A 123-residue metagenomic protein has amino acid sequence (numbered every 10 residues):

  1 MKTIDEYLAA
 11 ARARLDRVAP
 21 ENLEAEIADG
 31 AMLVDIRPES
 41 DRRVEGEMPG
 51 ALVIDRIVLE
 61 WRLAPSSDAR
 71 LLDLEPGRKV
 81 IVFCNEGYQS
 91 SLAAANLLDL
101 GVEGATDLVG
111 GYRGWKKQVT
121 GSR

Functional and structural regions predicted by a protein language model:
M1-M32, E39-K79, E86-R123: Rhodanese-like catalytic fold shared by cysteine-dependent sulfurtransferases and DSP/PTP-type phosphatases
